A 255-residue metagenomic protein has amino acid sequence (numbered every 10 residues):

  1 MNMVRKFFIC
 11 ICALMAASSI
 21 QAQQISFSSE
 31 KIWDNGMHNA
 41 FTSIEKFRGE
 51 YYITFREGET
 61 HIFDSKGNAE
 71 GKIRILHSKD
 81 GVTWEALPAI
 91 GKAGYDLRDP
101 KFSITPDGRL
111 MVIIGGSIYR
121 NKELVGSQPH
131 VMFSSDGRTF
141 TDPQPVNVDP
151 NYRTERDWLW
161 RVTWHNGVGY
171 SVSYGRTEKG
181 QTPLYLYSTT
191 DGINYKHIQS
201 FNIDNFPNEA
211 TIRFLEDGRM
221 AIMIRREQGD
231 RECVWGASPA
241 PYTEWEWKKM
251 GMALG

Functional and structural regions predicted by a protein language model:
M1-V4, K92: Intrinsically disordered, low-complexity Ser/Thr- and Pro-rich stretches
V4-A16: Sec-dependent N-terminal signal peptides
F8-I9, K101-I104: Sequence-pattern detector for short linear motifs and compositional/periodic biases rather than a specific fold
S18-A22: Sec/Tat signal peptide C-region and signal peptidase I cleavage site
Q23-A40, E45-D96, S103-G255: Beta-rich carbohydrate-recognition and catalytic domains
